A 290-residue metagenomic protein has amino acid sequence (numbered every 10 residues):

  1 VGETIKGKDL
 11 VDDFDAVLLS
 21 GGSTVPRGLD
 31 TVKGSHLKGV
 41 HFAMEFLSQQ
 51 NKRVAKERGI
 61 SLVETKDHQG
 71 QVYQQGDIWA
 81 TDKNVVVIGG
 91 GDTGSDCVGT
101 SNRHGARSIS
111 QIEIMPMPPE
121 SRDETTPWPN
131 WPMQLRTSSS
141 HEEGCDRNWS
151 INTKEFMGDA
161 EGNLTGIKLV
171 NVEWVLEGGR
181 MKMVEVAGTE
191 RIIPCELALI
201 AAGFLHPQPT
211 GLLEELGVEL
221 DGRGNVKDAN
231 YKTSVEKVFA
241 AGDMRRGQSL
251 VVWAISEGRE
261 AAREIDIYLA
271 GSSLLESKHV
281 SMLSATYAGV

Functional and structural regions predicted by a protein language model:
V1-T31, K154-E177, P194-L199, F204-L212: Feature captures the FAD/FMN-dependent oxidoreductase FAD-binding
V1-V17, H36, H41-F42, N51 (+10 more regions): Catalytic cores of nucleotide-enabled group-transfer and carboxylate-activating enzymes in metabolic and assembly-line
T24, T93, M117: Conserved Rossmann-like nucleotide-cofactor binding loop
H36-D82, V175-Q248: FAD-site-proximal beta/loop scaffold in flavoenzymes
V86-I88: Hydrophobic Val/Ile/Leu positions in short beta-strands of Rossmann-like dinucleotide-binding domains
G90, E113-M117, G158, D243: Cofactor-binding loop segments of dinucleotide-utilizing enzymes, especially the Rossmann-like FAD- and NAD(P)+-binding
G94-G99, H104, A241-L275: A conserved FAD-binding loop/helix module that cradles the flavin
V98-E155, S273-G289: Rossmann-like dinucleotide-binding cores of NAD(P)H-dependent redox enzymes
